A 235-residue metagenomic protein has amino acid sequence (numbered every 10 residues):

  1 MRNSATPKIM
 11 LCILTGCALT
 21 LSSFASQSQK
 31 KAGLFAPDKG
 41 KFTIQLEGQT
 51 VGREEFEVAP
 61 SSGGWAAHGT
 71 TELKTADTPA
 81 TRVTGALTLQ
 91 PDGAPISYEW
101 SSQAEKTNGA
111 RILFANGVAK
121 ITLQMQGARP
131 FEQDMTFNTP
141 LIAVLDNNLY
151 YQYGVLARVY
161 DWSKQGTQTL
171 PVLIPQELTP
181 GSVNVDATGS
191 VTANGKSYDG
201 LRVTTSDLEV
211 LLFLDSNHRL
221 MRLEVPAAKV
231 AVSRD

Functional and structural regions predicted by a protein language model:
R2-I13: Bacterial N-terminal signal peptides that target proteins for export
L11-S22: Bacterial N-terminal signal peptides
L21-K30: Bacterial Sec-dependent signal peptides at the C-terminal "C-region" and cleavage site
K30-P37, V51, A104-D199, E224: Solvent-exposed helix/loop surface patches that form functional interfaces
P37-D38, R82, N184-V185, S206-L208: Short, small/polar residue-rich loop motifs at catalytic or cofactor-binding pockets
L46-M125, L223: N-terminal mature ectodomain segment of secretory-pathway/periplasmic proteins
V203-T204, V210-A227: Short, exposed beta-strand-loop hairpins at the edges of beta-sheets in extracellular/periplasmic proteins
